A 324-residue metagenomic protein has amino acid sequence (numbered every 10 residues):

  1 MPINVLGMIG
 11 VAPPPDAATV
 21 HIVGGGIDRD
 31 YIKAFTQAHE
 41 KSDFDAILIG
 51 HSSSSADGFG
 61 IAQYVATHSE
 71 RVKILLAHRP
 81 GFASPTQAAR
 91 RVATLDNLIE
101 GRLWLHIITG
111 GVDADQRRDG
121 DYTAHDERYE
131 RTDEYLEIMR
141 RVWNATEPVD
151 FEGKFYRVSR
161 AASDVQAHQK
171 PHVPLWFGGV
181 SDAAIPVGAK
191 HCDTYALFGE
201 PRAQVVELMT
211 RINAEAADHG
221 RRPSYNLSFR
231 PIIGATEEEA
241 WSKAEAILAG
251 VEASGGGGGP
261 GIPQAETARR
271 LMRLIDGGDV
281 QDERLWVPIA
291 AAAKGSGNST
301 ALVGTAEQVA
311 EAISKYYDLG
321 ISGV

Functional and structural regions predicted by a protein language model:
M1-A12, D119, H125-H168, R202-Y317: An alpha-helical appendage that flanks or caps ligand/catalytic pockets
M1-S69, H168-V173: N-terminal beta1-alpha1-beta2 module of alpha/beta enzyme domains
I3-I9, I47-I49, K73-H78, L103-I107 (+4 more regions): Hydrophobic faces of well-ordered beta-strands that scaffold small-molecule active sites in alpha/beta enzyme cores
G10-A12, S52, A77-G81, I108-V112 (+4 more regions): Active-site beta-loop-alpha junctions enriched in small/polar residues
G24-H39, A88-R91, F177-V187, A244-A246 (+1 more regions): Short, acidic/polar
Q37-K41, A62-R71, V92, D96-L103 (+4 more regions): Acidic (Asp/Glu)-rich catalytic clusters
I49-G58, G81-T86, P201-E207, I233-A235 (+1 more regions): Acidic-and-aromatic substrate-binding clefts and catalytic sites of carbohydrate-active enzymes
G81-N97: Glycine-rich anion/phosphate-binding loops
